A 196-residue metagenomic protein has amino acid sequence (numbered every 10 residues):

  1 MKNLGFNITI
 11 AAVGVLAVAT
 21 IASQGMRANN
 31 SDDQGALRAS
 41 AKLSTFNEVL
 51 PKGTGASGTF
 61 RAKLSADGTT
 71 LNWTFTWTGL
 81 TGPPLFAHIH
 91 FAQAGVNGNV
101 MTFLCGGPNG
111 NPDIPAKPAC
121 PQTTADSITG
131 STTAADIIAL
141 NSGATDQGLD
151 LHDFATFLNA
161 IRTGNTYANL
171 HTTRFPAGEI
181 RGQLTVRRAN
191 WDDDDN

Functional and structural regions predicted by a protein language model:
M1-A11: Bacterial N-terminal signal peptides that target proteins for export
I10-T20: Bacterial N-terminal signal peptides
V18-N196: N-terminal leader/targeting pre-sequences
